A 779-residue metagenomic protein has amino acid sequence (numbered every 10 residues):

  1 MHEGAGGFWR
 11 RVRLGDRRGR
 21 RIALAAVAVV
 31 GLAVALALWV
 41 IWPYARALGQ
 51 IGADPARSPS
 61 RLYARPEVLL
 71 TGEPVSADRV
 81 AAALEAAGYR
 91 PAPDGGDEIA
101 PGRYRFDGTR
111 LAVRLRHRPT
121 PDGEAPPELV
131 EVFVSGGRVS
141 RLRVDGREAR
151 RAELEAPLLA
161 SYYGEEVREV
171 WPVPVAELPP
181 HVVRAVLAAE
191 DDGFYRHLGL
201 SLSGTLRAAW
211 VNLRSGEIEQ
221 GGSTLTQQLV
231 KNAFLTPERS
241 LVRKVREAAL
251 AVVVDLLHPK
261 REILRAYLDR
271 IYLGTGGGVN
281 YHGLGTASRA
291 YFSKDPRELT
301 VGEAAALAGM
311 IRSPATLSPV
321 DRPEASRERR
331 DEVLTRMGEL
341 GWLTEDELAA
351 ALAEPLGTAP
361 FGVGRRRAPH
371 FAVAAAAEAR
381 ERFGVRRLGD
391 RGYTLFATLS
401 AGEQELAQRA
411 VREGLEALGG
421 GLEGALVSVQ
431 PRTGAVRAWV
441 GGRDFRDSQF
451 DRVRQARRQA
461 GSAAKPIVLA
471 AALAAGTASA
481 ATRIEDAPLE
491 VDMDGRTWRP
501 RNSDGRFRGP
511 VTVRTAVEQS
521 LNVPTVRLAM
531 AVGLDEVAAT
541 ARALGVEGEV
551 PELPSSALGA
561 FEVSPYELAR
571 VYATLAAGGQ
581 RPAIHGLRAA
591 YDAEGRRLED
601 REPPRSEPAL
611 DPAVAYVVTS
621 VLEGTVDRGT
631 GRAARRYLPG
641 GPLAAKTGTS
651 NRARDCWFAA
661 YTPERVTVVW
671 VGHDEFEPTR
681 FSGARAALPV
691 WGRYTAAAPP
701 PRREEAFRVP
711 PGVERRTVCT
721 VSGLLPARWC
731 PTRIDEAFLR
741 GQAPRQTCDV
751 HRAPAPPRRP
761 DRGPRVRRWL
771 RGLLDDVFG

Functional and structural regions predicted by a protein language model:
H2-G420, P431, A435-R437, A487 (+4 more regions): Juxtamembrane regions of bacterial inner-membrane/periplasmic proteins, predominantly the peptidoglycan biogenesis
V170-V175, A251, I311-R329, R391-G402 (+7 more regions): Active-site loop and adjoining helix of the penicillin-binding protein/serine DD-peptidase-beta-lactamase fold
A185-A188, R207, T224-Q228, R265 (+13 more regions): Structural recognition of the beta-strand scaffold that forms the well-ordered cores of secreted hydrolase catalytic
Y195-T205, Y281-L284, T344-E347, D447-F450 (+3 more regions): Short, well-structured active-site flanking segments
R196, E238, R243, D255-P259 (+5 more regions): Primarily short, surface-exposed interaction patches in extracytoplasmic proteins
V211-R239, K294-R297, F361-R367, A478-V537 (+3 more regions): Conserved catalytic neighborhood of penicillin-recognizing serine enzymes
K231, L235, D269-L273, S293 (+13 more regions): Glycine-rich, acidic and aromatic/proline-enriched surface loops and short helix-turn segments that act as binding
A397-G419, L426-Q430, W439, D444-F450 (+4 more regions): A penicillin-recognizing enzyme superfamily signal
